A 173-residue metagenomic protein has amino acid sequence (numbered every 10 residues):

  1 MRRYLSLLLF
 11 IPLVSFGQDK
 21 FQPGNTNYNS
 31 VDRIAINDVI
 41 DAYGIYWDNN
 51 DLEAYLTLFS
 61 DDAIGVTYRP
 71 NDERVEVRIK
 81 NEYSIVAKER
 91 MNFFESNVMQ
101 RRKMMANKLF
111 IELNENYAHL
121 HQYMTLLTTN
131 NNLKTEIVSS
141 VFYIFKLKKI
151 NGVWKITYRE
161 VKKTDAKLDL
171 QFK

Functional and structural regions predicted by a protein language model:
M1-Y4, Q18: Positively charged n-region of N-terminal signal peptides that target proteins for export
Y4-L13: Sec-dependent N-terminal signal peptides
Q18-D61: Short, low-complexity N-terminal intrinsically disordered segments enriched in polar/charged residues
Q18-K20, E115-H121, S140-K173: Short beta-strand edge/turn micro-motifs at domain boundaries
W47, F59-S60, T67, M124-L126 (+1 more regions): Short beta-strand segments enriched in hydrophobic/aromatic residues within well-folded beta-rich domains
L52-Y123: A solvent-exposed, acidic/Ser-Thr-rich amphipathic alpha-helical stretch
M105-F110, T125-L126, F142-K148: Hydrophobic/aromatic beta-strand elements that line small-molecule binding cavities or substrate pockets in beta-rich
L127-I137: Short, cysteine-centered beta-strand-loop-beta hairpins and adjacent loop/turn segments enriched in charged/polar
